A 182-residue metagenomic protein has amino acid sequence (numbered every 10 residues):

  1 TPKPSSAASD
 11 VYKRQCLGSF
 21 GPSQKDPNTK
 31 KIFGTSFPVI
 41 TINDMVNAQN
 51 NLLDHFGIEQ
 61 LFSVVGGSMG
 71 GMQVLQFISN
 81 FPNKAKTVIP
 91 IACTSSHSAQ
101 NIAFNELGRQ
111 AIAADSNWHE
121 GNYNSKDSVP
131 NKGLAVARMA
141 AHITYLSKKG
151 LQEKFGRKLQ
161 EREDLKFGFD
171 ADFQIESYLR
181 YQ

Functional and structural regions predicted by a protein language model:
T1, T35-V46: Short acidic-aromatic active-site loops that bind/stabilize oxyanions
T1-A8, Y12: Single conserved hydrophobic/aromatic residue that forms the stacking wall/gate of nucleotide- or nucleobase-binding
D10-S36: Glycine-rich "HGGG/HGxG" loop immediately N-terminal to the catalytic nucleophile of the alpha/beta-hydrolase
L17-F20, A99-A103: Short, solvent-exposed loop/turn and secondary-structure capping segments
I32, N43-F62: Conserved acidic catalytic loop of the alpha/beta-hydrolase fold
F56-E59, N83, A135: Structured loop/turn residues at beta-strand edges in well-structured enzyme cores
L61-Q100: Conserved hydrolase catalytic core segment
N101-Q182: Alpha/beta-hydrolase
